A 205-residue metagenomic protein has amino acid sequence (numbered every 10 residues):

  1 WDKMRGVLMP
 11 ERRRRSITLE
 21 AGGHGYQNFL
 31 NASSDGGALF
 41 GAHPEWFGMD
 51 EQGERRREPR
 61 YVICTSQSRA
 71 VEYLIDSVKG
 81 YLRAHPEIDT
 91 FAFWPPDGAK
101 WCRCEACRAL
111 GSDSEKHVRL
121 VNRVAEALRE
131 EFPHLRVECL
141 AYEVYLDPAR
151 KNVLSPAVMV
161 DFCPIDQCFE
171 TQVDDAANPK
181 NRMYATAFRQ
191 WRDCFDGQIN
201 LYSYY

Functional and structural regions predicted by a protein language model:
W1-Y205: Aromatic-lined carbohydrate-binding surfaces of glycoside hydrolases
